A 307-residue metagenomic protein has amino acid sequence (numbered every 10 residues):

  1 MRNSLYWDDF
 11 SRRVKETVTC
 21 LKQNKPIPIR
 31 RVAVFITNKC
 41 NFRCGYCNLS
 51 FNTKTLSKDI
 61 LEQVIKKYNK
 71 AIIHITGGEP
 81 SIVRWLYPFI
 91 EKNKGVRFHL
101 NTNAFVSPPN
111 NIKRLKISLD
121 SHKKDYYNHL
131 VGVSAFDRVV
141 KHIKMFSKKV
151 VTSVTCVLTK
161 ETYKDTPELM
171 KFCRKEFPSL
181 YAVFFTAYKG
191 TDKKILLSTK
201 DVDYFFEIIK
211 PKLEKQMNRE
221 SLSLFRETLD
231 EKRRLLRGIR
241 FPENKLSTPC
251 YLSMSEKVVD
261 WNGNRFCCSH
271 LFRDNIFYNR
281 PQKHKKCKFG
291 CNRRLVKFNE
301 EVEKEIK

Functional and structural regions predicted by a protein language model:
M1-N52, K66, L229-K245, M254-E256 (+5 more regions): N-terminal pre-core extensions flanking Radical SAM catalytic domains
V32-V34, A71-I75, F98-L100, L115-I117 (+3 more regions): Hydrophobic faces of well-ordered beta-strands that scaffold small-molecule active sites in alpha/beta enzyme cores
G45-K54, H74, Y127-L130: Glycine-rich phosphate-binding "P-loop"
N52-K113: Conserved Radical SAM active-site core
T55-L56, V258-D260, N275-F277, R294-V302: Extracellular/mature segments of secreted proteins
L56, S118-D120, D125-E256, W261: Radical SAM enzyme [4Fe-4S]-AdoMet core and its adjacent flexible, acidic and glycine-rich loops/tails across
L86, H270-R273: Residue-level structural signal for beta-strand termini and adjacent loop
F272-C287: A short, polar/charged loop-to-alpha-helix boundary motif
